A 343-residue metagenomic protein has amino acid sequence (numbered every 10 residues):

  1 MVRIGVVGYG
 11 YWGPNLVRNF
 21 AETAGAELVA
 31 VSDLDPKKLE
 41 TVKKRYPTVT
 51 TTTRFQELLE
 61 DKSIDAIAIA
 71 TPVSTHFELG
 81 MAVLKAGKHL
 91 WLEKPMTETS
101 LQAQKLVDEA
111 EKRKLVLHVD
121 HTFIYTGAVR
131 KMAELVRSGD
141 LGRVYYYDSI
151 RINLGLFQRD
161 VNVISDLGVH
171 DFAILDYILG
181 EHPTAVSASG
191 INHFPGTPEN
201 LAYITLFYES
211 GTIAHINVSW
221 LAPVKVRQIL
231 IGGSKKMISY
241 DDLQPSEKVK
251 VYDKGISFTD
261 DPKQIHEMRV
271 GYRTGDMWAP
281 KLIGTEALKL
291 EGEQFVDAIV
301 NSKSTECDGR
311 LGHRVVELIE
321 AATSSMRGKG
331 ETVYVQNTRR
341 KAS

Functional and structural regions predicted by a protein language model:
M1-Y46: N-terminal Rossmann-like dinucleotide-binding module
T48-F55: Conserved SAM-binding strand-loop segment of SAM-dependent methyltransferases
A66-I124: Beta-strand-loop-alpha-helix segment that lines the small-molecule cofactor/substrate pocket of alpha/beta enzymes
G87, K114, G139, G211 (+2 more regions): Glycine-centered short loops/turns at secondary-structure junctions
D108-V116, R130-V144, K236: Basic phosphate/pyrophosphate-binding loop/patch that engages nucleotide-derived ligands
T122, K235-C307, E331-N337, K341-S343: C-terminal glycine/acidic-rich active-site capping loop/insertion
L154-V224, L230, Q244, R310: Rossmann-like dinucleotide-binding domain that binds NAD(P)(H)
